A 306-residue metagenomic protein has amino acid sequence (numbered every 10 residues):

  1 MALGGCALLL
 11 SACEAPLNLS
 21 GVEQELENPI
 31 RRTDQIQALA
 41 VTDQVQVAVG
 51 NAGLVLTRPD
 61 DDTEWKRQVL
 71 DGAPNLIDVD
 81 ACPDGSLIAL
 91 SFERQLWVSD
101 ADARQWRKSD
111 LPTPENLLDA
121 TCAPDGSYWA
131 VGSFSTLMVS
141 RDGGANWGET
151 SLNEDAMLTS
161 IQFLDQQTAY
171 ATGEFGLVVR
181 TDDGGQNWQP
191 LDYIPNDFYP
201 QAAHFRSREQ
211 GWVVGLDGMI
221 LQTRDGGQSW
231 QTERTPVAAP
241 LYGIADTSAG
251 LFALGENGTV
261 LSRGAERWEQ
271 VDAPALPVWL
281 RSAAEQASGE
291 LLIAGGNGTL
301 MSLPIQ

Functional and structural regions predicted by a protein language model:
M1-S11: Sec-dependent bacterial lipoprotein signal peptides
C13-Q306: Residue-level hotspots at or immediately adjacent to binding/recognition sites across diverse folds
